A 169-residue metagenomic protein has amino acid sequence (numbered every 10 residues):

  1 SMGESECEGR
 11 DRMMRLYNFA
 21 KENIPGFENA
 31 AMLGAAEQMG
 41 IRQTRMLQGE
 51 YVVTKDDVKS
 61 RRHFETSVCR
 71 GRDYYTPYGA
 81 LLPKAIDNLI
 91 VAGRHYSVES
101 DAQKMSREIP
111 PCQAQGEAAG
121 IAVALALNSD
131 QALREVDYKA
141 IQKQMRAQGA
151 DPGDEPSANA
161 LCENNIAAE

Functional and structural regions predicted by a protein language model:
S1-A102: Mobile, glycine/GP-rich and aromatic-enriched active-site lid/loop segments adjacent to catalytic centers
M2, A102-R107, D130-Y138: Composition- and surface-driven signal marking solvent-exposed, interaction-prone regions in large proteins
G3, C7, S106-A114: Short, conserved micro-motifs enriched in small and acidic residues
Y17-I24, V123, L127, G149: Structural signal for hydrophobic packing residues in well-ordered secondary-structure cores of soluble enzyme domains
K59-R62, E117-I121, E163: Short, surface-exposed, polar/charged, turn-prone segments marking secondary-structure boundaries
Q113-D130: Internal hydrophobic alpha-helix adjacent to the cofactor/substrate pocket in enzyme cavities
L127-E169: Non-catalytic terminal regions with compositionally biased, polar/charged low complexity
